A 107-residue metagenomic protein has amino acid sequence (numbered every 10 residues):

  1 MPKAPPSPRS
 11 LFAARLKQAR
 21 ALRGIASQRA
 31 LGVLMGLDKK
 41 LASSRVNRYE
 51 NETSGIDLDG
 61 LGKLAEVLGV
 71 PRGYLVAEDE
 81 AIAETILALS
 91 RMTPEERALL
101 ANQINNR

Functional and structural regions predicted by a protein language model:
M1-A26, A30: A short, Lys/Arg-rich alpha-helix, primarily the initiator
G24-R48: Short alpha-helical DNA-recognition segment
L31, G60-L68, L75-V76: Hydrophobic micro-packing sites on short alpha-helices
A42-R45, N51-E66, I82-A83: Short, basic-rich loop-to-helix N-cap that marks the start of a DNA-contacting helix
R48, V76-A77: Phosphate-coordinating loops and pocket residues in cytosolic domains that bind phosphorylated ligands
D79-R107: Interfacial/linker helices and their anchor residues that mediate assembly or domain coupling
